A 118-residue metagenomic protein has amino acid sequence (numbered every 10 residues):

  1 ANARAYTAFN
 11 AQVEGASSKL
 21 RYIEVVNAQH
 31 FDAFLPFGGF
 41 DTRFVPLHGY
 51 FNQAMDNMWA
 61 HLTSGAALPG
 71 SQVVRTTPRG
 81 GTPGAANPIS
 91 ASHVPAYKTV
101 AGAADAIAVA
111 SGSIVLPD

Functional and structural regions predicted by a protein language model:
A1-D118: C-terminal His-loop and adjacent cap/lid subdomain of alpha/beta-hydrolase
